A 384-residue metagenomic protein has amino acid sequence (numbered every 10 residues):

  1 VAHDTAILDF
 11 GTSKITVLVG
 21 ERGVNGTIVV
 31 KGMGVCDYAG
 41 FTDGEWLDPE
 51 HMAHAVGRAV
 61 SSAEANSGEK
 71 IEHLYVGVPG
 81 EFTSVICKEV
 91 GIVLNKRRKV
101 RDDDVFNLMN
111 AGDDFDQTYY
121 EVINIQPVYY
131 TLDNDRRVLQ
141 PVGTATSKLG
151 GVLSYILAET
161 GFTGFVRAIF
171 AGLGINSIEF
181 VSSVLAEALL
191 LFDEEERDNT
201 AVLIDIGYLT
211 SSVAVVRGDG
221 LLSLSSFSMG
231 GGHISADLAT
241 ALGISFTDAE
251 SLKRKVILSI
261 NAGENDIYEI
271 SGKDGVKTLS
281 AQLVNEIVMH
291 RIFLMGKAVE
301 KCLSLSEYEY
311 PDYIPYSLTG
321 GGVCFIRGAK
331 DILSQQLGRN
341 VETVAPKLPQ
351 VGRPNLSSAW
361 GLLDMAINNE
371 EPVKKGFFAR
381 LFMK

Functional and structural regions predicted by a protein language model:
V1-K14, L18-L74, V78-A201, G220-L222 (+6 more regions): Nucleotide/phosphate-binding catalytic cleft detector across ATP-hydrolyzing and phosphate-transferring enzymes
D43, L190, A236-A239, P349-N355: Short, charged, surface-exposed secondary-structure boundary motifs
G77-P79, S183, I206, V216 (+2 more regions): Generic beta-strand/beta-sheet core signal
F192-N261: Acidic, glycine-rich loop-and-beta core segments that form the ion-binding/anion-interacting portion of active sites
E286-I287, S317-G321, P346-V351: Short, contiguous acidic/charged loop-to-helix segments that flank catalytic cores in large enzymes
L294-S306: A short, acidic, amphipathic alpha-helical segment used as a generic capping/interface helix at domain edges
K330-V351: Catalytic phosphate/nucleotide-handling subdomain of diverse soluble enzymes
A345-P372: Internal helix-turn-beta structural module
